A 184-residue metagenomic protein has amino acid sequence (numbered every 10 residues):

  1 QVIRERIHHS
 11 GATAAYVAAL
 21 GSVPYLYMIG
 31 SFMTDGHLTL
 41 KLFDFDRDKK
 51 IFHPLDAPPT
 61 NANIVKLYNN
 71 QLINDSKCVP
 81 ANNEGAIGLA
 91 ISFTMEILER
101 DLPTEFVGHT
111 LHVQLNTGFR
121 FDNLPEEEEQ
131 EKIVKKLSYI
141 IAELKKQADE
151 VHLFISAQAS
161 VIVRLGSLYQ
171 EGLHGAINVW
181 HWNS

Functional and structural regions predicted by a protein language model:
V2-H8, E129-Q147, V161: A short, acidic, amphipathic alpha-helical segment used as a generic capping/interface helix at domain edges
R6-T13, V79-G85, E143-A148: Flexible, charged surface loops at secondary-structure boundaries
S10-P58, V161-I162: Hydrophobic, ordered structural segments
A18-S22, A90-M95, F154-Q158: Structural motif
F32-D35, P103-T110, S167-E171: Short, solvent-exposed amphipathic alpha-helical segments in soluble enzyme and RNA/protein-processing domains
L38-Y68, G118-L124, A176-S184: Long, charge-dense
N63-Y139: Redox- and metal-dependent alpha/beta enzyme cores, enriched for Fe-S-associated oxidoreductases and cofactor-handling
E143-S184: C-terminal functional regions that serve as terminal interaction/effector modules
